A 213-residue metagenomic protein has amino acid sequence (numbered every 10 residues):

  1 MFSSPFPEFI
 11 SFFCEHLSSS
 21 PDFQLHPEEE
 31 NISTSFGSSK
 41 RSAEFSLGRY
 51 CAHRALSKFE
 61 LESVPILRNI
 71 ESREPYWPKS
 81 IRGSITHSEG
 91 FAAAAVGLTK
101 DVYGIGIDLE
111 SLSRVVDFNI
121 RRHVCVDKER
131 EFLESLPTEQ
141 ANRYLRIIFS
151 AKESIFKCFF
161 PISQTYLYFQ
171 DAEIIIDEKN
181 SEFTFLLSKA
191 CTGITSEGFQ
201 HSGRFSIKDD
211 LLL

Functional and structural regions predicted by a protein language model:
M1-L213: Core catalytic alpha/beta fold that binds nucleotide/phospho-ligands
